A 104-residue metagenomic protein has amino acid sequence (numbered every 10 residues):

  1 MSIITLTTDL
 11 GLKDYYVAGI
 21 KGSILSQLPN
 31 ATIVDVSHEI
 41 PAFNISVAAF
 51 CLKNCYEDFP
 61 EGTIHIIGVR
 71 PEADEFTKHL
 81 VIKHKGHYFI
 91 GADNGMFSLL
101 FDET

Functional and structural regions predicted by a protein language model:
S2-E39: N-terminal glycine-rich anion-binding loop in soluble enzyme alpha/beta folds
I3, Q27-N30, F43-F50, D58-V69 (+1 more regions): Active-site histidine-anchored catalytic micro-motif
